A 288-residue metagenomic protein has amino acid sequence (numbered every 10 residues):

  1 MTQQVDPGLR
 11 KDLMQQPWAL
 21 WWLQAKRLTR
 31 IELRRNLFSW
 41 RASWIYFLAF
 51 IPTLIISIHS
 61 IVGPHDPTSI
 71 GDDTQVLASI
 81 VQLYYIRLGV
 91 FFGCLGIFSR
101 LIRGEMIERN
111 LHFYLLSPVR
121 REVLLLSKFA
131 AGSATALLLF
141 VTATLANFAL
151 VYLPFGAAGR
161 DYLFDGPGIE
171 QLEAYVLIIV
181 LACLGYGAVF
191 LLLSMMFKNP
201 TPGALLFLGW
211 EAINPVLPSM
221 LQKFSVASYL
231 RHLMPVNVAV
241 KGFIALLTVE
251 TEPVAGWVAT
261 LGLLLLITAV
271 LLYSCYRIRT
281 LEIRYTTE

Functional and structural regions predicted by a protein language model:
T2-Y46: Aromatic- and glycine-rich beta-strand/loop motifs that create alpha-glucan
L9-Q16, L54-L101, L125-M196, L246-G256 (+1 more regions): Secretory targeting signals
Q16, R160, T280-E288: Short, Lys/Arg-enriched, Gly/Pro-containing loop segments at transmembrane-helix junctions of multi-pass membrane
W40-A42, R120-E122, L126, P167-G168 (+1 more regions): Membrane-helix interface segments
W40-L54, G132-T144, L206-Y229: Hydrophobic alpha-helical membrane-insertion segments
H59-L77, M196, T201-R284: Terminal transmembrane helical anchor/hairpin motif
C94-F98, L111, A146, A188-V189 (+4 more regions): Hydrophobic/aromatic residues in alpha-helical transmembrane segments
R100-A134, T286: Helix-loop-helix units of permease transmembrane domains in multi-pass membrane transporters, especially ABC
